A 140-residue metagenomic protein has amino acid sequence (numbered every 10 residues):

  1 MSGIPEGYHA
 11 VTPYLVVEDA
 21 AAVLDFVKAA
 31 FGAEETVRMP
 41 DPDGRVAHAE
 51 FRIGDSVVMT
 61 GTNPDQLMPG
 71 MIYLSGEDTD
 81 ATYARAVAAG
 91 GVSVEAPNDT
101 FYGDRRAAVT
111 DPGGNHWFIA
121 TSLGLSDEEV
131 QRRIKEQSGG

Functional and structural regions predicted by a protein language model:
M1-E6, A47, M59-T60, Y83-G140: Vicinal oxygen chelate
G3-G7, Y14-V57: Core segments of cupin and vicinal oxygen chelate
Y8, Y14, F26, F31 (+4 more regions): Aromatic side chains
A10-E18, H48-R52, N63-A88, R105-T110: Vicinal oxygen chelate
A29, A33-E35, F51-G54, P69-M71 (+4 more regions): Generic alpha-helical propensity signal that fires on short helical segments and nearby coil/disordered stretches
V37-M39, T62, P97: Short loop/turn and capping residues at structural boundaries
D41-G44, P64-Q66, T100-F101: A short beta-turn/loop motif at secondary-structure boundaries
